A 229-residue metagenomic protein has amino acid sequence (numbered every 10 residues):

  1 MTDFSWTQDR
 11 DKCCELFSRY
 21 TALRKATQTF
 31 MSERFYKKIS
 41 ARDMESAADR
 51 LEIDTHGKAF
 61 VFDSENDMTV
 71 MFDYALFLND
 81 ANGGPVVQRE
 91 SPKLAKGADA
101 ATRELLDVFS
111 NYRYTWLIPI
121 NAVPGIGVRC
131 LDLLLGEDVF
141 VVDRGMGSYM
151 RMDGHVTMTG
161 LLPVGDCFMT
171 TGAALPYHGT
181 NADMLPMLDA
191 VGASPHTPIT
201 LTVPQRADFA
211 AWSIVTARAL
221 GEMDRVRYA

Functional and structural regions predicted by a protein language model:
M1-G125, E137, Y149-M150, H155-A229: Mixed-charge, low-complexity intrinsically disordered regions
I126-C130: Short aromatic-glycine-enriched beta-strand elements
D132-L134: Acidic, low-complexity intrinsically disordered regions
E137-D143: A short macromolecule-binding patch
G145-G147: Short, conserved secondary-structure segments in the cores of folded domains
